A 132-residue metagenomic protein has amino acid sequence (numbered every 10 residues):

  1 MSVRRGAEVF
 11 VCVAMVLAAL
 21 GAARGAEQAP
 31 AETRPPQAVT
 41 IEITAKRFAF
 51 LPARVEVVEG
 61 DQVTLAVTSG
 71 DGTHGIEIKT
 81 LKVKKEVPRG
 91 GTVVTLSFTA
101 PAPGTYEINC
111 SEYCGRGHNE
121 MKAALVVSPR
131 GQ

Functional and structural regions predicted by a protein language model:
M1-V11: Bacterial N-terminal signal peptides that target proteins for export
F10-G21: Bacterial N-terminal signal peptides
G21-P30, R89-Q132: Extracellular/periplasmic metallocenter environments
T33-Q62: N-terminal edge beta-strand
A38, Q62, T73-G75, T105 (+1 more regions): Exposed beta-strand and adjacent loop surfaces of beta-rich binding modules that mediate intermolecular recognition
A45-R47, D61, V67-D71, T80-K82 (+3 more regions): A mature extracytoplasmic/lumenal domain signature
A53-V55, K82-V87, S97: Beta-strand-rich interaction surfaces with strong enrichment in secreted/lumenal proteins
T68-G91, R116-A123: Histidine- and aromatic-enriched segments that form or immediately flank copper-ligand environments
